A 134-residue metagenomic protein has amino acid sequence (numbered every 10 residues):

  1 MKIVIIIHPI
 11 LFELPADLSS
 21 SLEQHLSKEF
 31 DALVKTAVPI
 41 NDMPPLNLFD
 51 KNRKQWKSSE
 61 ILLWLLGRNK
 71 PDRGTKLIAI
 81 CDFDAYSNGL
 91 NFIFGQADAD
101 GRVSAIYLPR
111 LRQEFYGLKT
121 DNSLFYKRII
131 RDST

Functional and structural regions predicted by a protein language model:
M1-E13: Fold-level signature of zinc-dependent metallopeptidase catalytic domains
A16-S133: Metzincin-family zinc-dependent endopeptidase catalytic domain
